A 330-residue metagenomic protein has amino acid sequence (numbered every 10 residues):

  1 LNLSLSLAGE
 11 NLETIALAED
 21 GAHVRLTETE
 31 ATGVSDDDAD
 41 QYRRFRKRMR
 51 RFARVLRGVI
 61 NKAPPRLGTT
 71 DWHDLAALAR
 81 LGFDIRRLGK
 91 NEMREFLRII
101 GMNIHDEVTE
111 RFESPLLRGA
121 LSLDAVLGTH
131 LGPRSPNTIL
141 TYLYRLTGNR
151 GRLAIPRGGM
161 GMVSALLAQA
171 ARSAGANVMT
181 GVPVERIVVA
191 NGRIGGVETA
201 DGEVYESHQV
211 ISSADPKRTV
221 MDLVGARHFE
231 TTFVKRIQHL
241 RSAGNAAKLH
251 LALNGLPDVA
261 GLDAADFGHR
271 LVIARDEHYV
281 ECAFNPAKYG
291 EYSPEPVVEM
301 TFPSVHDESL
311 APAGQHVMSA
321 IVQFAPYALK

Functional and structural regions predicted by a protein language model:
L1-N61, R94: Dinucleotide-binding Rossmann-like beta1-alpha1 core, especially the glycine-rich loop that anchors the ADP
S6-A8, R134-S135, E308-Q315: Short glycine/proline-enriched loop/turn "hinge" motifs that connect secondary-structure elements and lie
G9, T180-V182: Short loop/edge segments at beta-strand edges and connector loops that shape dinucleotide/nucleotide cofactor-binding
A18-D20, L131-P136, V188-G195, G314-H316: A short, glycine/Asx- and small/polar-enriched loop/turn that sits immediately N-terminal to a beta-strand
E30-S35, L143-G148, I321-L329: A short small-residue
R44-A77, P296-K330: Helix-rich C-terminal "cap"/substrate-channel and partner-interaction subdomain that packs against the flavin-binding
R50-A174, G181: Active-site/ligand-binding neighborhood in enzyme catalytic cores
P183-P312: Mid-domain catalytic core of redox enzymes that form a hydrophobic substrate pocket/lid adjacent to a catalytic redox
